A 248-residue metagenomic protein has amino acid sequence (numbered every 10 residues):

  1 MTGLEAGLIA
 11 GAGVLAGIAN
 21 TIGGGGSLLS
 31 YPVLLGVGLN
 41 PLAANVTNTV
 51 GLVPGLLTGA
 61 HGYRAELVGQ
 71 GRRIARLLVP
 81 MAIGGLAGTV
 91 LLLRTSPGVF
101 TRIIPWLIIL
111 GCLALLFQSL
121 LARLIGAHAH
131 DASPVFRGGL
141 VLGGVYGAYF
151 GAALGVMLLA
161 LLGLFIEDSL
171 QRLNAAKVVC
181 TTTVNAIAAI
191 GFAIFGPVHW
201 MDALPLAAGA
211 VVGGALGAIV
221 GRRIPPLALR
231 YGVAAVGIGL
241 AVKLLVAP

Functional and structural regions predicted by a protein language model:
M1-N40, G126-N174, T181, L204: Selected transmembrane alpha-helices and immediately adjacent juxtamembrane segments of polytopic inner-membrane
A6, T49, I104-I108, C112 (+3 more regions): Residues within membrane-spanning alpha-helices of integral membrane proteins, especially the hydrophobic core/packing
V14-I18, V33, A60, L86-V90 (+6 more regions): Alpha-helical transmembrane segments of multipass membrane proteins
L39-T49, G71-R76, E167-V178: Membrane-interface alpha-helices at helix entry/exit sites of multi-pass transporters
V46-V99, N185-Y231: Selective hydrophobic functional segments
L57-V68, T89, W106-H130, A241-P248: Transmembrane helix exit motif
Q70-P80, I104, H128-S133, N174-C180 (+1 more regions): Cytoplasmic-side transmembrane-helix entry/capping segments in multi-pass membrane proteins
